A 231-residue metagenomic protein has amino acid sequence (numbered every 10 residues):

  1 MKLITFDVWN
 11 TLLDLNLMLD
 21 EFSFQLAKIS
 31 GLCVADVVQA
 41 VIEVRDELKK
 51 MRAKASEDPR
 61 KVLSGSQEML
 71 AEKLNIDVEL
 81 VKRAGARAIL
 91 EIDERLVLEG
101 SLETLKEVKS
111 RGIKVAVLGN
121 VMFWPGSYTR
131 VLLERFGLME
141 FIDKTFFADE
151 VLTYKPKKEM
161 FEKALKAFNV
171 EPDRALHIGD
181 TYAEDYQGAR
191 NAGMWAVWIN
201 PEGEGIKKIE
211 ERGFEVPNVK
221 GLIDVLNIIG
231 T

Functional and structural regions predicted by a protein language model:
M1-I4, L17, I29-A35, V78 (+4 more regions): Asp-based, Mg2+/Mn2+-dependent phosphohydrolase catalytic module
M1-K106, S110-R111: N-terminal helical cap/lid subdomain that shapes the substrate entry/recognition surface in HAD-like hydrolases
